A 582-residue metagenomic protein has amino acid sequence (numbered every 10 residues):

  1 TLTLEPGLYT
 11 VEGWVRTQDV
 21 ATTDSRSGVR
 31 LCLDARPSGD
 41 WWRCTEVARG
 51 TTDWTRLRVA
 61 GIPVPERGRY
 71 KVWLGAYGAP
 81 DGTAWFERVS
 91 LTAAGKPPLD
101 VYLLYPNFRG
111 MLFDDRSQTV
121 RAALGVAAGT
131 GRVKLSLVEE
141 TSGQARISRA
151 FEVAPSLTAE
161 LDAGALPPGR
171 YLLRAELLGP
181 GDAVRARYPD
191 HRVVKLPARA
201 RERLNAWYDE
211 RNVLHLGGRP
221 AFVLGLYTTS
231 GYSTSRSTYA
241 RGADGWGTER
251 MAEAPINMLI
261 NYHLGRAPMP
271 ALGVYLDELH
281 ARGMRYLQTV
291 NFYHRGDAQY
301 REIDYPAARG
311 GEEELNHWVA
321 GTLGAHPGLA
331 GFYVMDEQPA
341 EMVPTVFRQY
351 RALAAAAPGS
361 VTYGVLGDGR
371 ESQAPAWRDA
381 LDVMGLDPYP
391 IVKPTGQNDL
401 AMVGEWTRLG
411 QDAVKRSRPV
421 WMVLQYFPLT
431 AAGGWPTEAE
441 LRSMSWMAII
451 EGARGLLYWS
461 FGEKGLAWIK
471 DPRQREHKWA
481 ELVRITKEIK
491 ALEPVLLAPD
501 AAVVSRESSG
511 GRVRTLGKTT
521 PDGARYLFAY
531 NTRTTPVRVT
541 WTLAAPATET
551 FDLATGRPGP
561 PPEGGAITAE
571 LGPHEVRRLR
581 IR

Functional and structural regions predicted by a protein language model:
T1-G164, A183: Extracellular and organelle-lumenal recognition/adhesion modules and their flexible linkers in secreted
V184-M251: N-terminal carbohydrate-binding accessory modules
A243-D304, V319, M342-V361, N398-A401: Aromatic-lined substrate-binding rim segments of carbohydrate-active enzymes
D297-A298, L409-A439, L466-W468: Active-site clefts of carbohydrate-active enzymes
E314-T345, G369-Q373, D379-V392: Active-site groove signature of glycoside hydrolases
A432-V483: Aromatic/acidic polysaccharide-binding cleft in carbohydrate-active enzymes
S508-P546, H574: Carbohydrate-binding surface patches
P562-R582: C-terminal beta-strand-rich structural cap/linker in extracellular carbohydrate-active enzymes
